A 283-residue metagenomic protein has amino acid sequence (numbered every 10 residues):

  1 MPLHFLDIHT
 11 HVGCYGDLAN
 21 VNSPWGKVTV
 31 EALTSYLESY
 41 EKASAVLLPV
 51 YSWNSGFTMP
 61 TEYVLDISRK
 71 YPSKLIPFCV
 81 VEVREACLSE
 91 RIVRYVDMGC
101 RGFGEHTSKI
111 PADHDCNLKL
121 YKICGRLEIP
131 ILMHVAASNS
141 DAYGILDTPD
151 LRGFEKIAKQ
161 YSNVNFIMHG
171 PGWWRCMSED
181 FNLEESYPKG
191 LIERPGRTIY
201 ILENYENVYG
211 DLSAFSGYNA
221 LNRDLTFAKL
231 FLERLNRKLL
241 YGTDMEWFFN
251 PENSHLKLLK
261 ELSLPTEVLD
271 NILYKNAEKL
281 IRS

Functional and structural regions predicted by a protein language model:
M1-S23, T61-V80, I199, E206-Y209: Mobile, glycine- and charge-enriched loop segments and immediately flanking short secondary-structure elements within
M1-V12, D17-S44, V93, L235-L240 (+1 more regions): Mid-to-C-terminal alpha-helical segments outside catalytic/metal-binding sites
F5, A45, V50, L75-P77 (+5 more regions): Hydrophobic/aromatic residues located in beta-strands of well-ordered beta-sheets within soluble catalytic
H9, L37, A45, V64 (+8 more regions): Divalent metal-coordination and catalytic microenvironments
H11-G13, D17, V50, V80-R84 (+5 more regions): Active-site beta-loop-alpha junctions enriched in small/polar residues
T29-Y36, P60-I67, R91-Y95, C116 (+5 more regions): A general structural detector for well-ordered alpha-helical segments in enzyme core domains, enriched
S44, S52-P149: Active-site gating/metal-coordination segments in enzymes
G102, H114-L240: Catalytic pocket-lining loop regions of alpha/beta-barrel enzymes, especially the amidohydrolase/enolase/GH5 lineages
